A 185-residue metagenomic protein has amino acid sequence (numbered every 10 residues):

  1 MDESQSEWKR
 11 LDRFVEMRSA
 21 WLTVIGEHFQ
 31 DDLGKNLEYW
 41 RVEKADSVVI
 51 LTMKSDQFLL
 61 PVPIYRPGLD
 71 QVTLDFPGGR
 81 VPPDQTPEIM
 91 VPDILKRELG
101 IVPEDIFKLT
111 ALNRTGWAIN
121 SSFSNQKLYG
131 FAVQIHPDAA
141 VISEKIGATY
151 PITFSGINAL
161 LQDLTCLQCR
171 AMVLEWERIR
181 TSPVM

Functional and structural regions predicted by a protein language model:
M1-S4, G68-T73, G78-G79, P83 (+2 more regions): Nudix hydrolase/Nudix homology domain
W8-V49, S55: Acidic, metal-coordinating catalytic segment for phosphate/diphosphate chemistry, firing primarily on the Nudix
K9-L11, P103, I146-T149: A broad structural signal for short, well-ordered beta-strand segments within beta-sheet-rich domains
R13, R18, D70-V72, P77 (+1 more regions): Glycine-rich, flexible loop/turn motifs
A20, G34, G78-G79, D84 (+2 more regions): Glycine-centered flexibility sites
T23, A45, M53-S55, R66 (+5 more regions): Active-site segment of metal-dependent pyrophosphate-handling enzymes, primarily the Nudix hydrolase catalytic core
K35-E43, K108, R114, F154-S155: Short amphipathic beta-strand/extended segments with alternating polar/hydrophobic composition
V42-K44, V48-D93, V141-A148: Conserved Nudix-box catalytic region and its N-terminal flanking loop in Nudix hydrolases and closely related
